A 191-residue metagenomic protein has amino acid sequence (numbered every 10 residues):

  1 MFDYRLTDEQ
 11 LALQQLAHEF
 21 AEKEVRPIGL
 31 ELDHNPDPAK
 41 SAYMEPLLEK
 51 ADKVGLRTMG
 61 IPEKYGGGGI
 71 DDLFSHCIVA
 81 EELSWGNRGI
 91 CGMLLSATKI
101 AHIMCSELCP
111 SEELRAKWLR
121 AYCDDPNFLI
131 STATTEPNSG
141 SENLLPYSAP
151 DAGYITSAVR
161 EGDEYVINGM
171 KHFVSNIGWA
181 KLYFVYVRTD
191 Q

Functional and structural regions predicted by a protein language model:
M1-A12: Intrinsic disorder at enzyme termini
Q10, A21, G55, V79 (+3 more regions): Buried hydrophobic positions in well-ordered alpha/beta secondary-structure cores of metabolic enzymes
R26-P38: C-terminal helix-coil-helix/basic helical segment that borders enzyme active sites and/or dimer interfaces and provides
E45, E49-L129, N176-L182: Internal helix-loop-helix
P126-S141: A short, Trp-centered hydrophobic/proline-enriched beta-strand micro-motif
S139-S141, P150, Y154, Y165: Hydrophobic, small-residue-rich alpha-helical packing segments that form membrane-like cores
A158-V159: A structural signal for short hydrophobic beta-strand segments in well-ordered beta-sheet cores
N168-Q191: A short core secondary-structure module
